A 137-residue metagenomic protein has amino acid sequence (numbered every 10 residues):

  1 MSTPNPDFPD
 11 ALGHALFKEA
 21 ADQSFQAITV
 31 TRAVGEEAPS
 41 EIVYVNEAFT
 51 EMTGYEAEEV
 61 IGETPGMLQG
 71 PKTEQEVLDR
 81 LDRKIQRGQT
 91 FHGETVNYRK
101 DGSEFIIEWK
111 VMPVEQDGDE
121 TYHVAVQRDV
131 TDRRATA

Functional and structural regions predicted by a protein language model:
M1-H14, R128-A137: PAS-associated C-terminal cap
I28-R32: Short hydrophobic secondary-structure edge segments in sensory/regulatory modules of signaling proteins
A33-G35, V96-G102, E115-Q116: PAS-family sensory domains
A38-V43: Conserved hydrophobic beta-strand signature of PAS-family and PAS-like sensory domains
V45-F49, G102: N-terminal capping loop/helix in small sensory signaling domains highlighted by a polar->aromatic N-x2-3-F motif
E47, E59-K72: PAS-family sensory/regulatory domains
G66-L78, R83-F91: PAS/GAF/H-NOX family sensory domains and closely associated sensor/linker modules
W109-V124, D129-V130: Short loop/turn elements at sensory-signaling interfaces that couple input to output
